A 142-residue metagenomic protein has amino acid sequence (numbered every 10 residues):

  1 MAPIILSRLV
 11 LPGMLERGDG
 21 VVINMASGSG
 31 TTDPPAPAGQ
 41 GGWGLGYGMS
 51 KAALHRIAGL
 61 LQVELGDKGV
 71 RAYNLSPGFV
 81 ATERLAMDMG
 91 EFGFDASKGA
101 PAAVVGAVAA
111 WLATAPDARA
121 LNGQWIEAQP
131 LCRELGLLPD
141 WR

Functional and structural regions predicted by a protein language model:
M1-A2, R17-G20, A52: Conserved internal alpha-helix in NAD(P)-dependent oxidoreductase domains
S7-R8, G59: A short, exposed helix-loop element centered on a Lys and neighboring polar residues
M14, A36, P116-D117: A general structural signal marking secondary-structure boundaries and capping sites
M14-R17, G66: Helix-to-beta-strand junctions that scaffold the AdoMet/dcAdoMet cofactor pocket in Class I SAM-dependent enzymes
V21-D67, F79: Catalytic loop of short-chain dehydrogenase/reductase
T31-P34, V70, S76-M89: Short beta-loop-alpha junction of Rossmann-like oxidoreductase domains
G42-G44, L85-V104: Catalytic Tyr-x(3-8)-Lys segment
N74, F94-R142: C-terminal helical subdomain
